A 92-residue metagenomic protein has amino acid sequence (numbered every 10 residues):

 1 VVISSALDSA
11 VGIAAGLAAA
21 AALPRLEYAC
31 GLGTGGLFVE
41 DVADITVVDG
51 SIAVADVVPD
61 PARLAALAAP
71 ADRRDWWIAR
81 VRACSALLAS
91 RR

Functional and structural regions predicted by a protein language model:
D8-R92: Flexible C-terminal active-site loop/helix
